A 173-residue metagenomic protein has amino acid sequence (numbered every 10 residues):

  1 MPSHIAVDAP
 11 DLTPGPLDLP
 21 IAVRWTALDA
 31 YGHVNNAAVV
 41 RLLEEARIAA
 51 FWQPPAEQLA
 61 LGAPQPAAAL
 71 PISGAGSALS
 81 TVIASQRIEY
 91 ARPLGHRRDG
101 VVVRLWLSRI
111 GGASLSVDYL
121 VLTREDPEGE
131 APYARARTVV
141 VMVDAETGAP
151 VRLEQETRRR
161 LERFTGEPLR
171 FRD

Functional and structural regions predicted by a protein language model:
P2-P14, G95-D99, L107-D173: HotDog/MaoC-like acyl-thioester-processing domains
P2-Q53: Catalytic strand-loop segment that frames the active site of acyl-thioester-processing enzymes
I21-V23, Y90, M142: Hydrophobic residues in beta-strands and at strand termini
A46, P55-Q58, F164-P168: Alpha-helix boundary/capping residues
A49, E89, R160-R163: Solvent-exposed, charged/polar functional surfaces in cytosolic regulatory/catalytic domains
F51-R109, A113-L115: Hydrophobic beta-strand-centered segment that forms part of the acyl-chain substrate-binding groove
